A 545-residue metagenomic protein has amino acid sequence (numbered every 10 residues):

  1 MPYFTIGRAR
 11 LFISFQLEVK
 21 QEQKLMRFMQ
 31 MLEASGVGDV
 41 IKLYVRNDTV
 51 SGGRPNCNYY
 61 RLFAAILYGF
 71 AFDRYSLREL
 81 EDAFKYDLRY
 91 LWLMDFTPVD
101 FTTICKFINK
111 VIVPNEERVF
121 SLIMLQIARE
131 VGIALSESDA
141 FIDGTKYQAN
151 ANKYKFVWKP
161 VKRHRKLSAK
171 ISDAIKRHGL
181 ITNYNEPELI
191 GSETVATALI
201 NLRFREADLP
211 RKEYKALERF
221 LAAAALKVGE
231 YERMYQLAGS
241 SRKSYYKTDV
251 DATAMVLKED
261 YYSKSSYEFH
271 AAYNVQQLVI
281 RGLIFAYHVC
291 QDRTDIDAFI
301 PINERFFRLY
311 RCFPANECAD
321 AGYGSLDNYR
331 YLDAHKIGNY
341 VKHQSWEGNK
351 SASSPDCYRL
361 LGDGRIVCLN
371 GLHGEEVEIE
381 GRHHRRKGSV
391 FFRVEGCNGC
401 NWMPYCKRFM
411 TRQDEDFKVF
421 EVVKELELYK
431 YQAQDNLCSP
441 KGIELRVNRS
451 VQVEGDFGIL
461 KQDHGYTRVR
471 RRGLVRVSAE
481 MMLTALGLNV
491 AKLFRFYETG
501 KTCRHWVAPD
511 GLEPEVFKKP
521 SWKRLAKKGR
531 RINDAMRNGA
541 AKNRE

Functional and structural regions predicted by a protein language model:
M1-M26: Hydrophobic alpha-helical membrane-insertion signals
R8, P55, R74-Y86, T97-E545: Anion-binding and metal-coordination hotspots
S14-E18, Q30-K42, D95, S354 (+2 more regions): Short, solvent-exposed coil/turn linker segments
V19-R27, S35, D249, C400 (+1 more regions): Serine-centered coil/turn micro-motif
Q21-L67: Basic, short loop/linker segments at the boundary and entry of helix-turn-helix/winged-helix-like folds
G36-V40, N47-R54, F84-M94, T102-C105: Helical catalytic core of nucleic-acid polymerases
F70: Short, aromatic/basic-rich helix-turn unit that serves as a nucleic-acid recognition element
